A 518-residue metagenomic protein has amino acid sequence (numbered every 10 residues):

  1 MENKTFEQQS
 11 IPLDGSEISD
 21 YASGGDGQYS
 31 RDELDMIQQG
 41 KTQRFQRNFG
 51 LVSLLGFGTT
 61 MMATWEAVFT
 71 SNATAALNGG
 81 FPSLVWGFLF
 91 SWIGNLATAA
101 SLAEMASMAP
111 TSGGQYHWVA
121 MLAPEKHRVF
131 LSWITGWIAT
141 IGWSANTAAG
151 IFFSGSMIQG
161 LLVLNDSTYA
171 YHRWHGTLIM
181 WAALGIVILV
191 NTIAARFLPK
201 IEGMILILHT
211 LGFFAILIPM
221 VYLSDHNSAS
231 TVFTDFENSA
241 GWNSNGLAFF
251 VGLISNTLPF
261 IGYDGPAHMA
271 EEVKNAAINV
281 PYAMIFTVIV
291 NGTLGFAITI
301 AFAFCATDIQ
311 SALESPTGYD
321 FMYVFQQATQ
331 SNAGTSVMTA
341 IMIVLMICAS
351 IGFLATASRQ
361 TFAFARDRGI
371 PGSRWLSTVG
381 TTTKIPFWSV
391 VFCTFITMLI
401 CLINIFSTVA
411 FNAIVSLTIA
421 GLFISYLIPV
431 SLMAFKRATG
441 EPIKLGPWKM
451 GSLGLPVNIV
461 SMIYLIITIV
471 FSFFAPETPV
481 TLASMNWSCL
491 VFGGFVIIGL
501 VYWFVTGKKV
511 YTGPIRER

Functional and structural regions predicted by a protein language model:
M1-P82, N95, T234, V510-R518: Membrane-interface "cap" regions at the ends of multi-pass membrane proteins
T74-G79, F153, V163-W174, A195-L206 (+5 more regions): Transmembrane helix-loop boundary segments of multi-pass membrane transporters
L96-L184, S350-A357, I424: Hydrophobic transmembrane alpha-helices that form the core helical bundles of multi-pass secondary transporters
T111, T135-F153, F260-V273, A333-G372 (+2 more regions): Membrane-helix boundary/coupling elements in multi-pass transport proteins
H117-R128, V163-L164, I289-I351, I370-T418: TM-loop-TM module centered on a large, flexible mid-protein loop between adjacent transmembrane helices in multi-pass
T168-H175, I207-T329, T335: Helix-loop-helix junctions that connect adjacent transmembrane segments in multi-pass membrane transporters
H175, R374-F387, Y426-G493, G513: C-terminal membrane-solvent junction of multi-pass transporters and transport-like membrane proteins
H175-F233, I261, M284-V288, V415-Y426 (+2 more regions): Membrane-interface loop-to-helix entry segments
